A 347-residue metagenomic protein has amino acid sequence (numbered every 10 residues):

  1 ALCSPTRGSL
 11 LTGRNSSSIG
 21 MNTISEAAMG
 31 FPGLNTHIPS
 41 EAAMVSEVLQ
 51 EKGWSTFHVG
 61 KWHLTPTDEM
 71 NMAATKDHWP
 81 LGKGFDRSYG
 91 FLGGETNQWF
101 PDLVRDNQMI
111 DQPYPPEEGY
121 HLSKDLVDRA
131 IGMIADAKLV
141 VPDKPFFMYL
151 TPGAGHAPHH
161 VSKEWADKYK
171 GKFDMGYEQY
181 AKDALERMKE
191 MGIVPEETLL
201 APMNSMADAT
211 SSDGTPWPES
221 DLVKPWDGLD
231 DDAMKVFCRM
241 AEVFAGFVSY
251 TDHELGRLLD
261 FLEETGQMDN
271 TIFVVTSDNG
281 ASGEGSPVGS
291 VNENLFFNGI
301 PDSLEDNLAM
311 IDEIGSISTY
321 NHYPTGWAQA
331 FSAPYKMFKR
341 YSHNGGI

Functional and structural regions predicted by a protein language model:
A1-I347: Formylglycine-dependent sulfatase
